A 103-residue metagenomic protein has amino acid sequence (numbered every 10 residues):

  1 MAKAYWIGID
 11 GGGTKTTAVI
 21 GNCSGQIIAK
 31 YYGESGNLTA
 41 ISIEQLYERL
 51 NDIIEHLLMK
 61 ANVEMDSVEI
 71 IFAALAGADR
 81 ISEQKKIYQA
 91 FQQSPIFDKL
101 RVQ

Functional and structural regions predicted by a protein language model:
M1-K3, T17, L75, Q89: Residue-level detector of intrinsically disordered, flexible termini and proteolytic processing junctions
K3-E48, D52: Short glycine-rich, Thr/Ser-proximal phosphate-binding strand/loop in the N-terminal lobe of ATP-dependent enzymes
I7, R101-Q103: Hydrophobic/aromatic beta-strand patches that form the interior of the parallel beta-sheet core in alpha/beta enzyme
L57-I96, R101: Short beta-strand-loop/turn "lid" adjacent to the catalytic site in phosphate-handling enzymes
